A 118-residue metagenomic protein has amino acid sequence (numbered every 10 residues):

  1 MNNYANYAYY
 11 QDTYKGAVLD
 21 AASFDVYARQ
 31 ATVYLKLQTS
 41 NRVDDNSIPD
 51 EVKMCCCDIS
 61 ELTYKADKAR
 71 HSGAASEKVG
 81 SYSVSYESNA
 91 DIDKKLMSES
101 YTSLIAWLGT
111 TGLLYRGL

Functional and structural regions predicted by a protein language model:
M1-L118: Divalent metal-cofactor coordination and adjacent catalytic microenvironments
